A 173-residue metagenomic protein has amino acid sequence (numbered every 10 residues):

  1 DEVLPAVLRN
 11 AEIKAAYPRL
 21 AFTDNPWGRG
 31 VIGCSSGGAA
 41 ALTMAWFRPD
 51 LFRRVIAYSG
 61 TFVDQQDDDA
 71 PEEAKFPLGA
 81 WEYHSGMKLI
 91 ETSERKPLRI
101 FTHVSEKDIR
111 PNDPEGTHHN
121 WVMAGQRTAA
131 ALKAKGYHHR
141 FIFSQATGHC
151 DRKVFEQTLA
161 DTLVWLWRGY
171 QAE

Functional and structural regions predicted by a protein language model:
D1-E173: Non-catalytic cap/lid and distal C-terminal segments of serine-dependent acyl enzymes
